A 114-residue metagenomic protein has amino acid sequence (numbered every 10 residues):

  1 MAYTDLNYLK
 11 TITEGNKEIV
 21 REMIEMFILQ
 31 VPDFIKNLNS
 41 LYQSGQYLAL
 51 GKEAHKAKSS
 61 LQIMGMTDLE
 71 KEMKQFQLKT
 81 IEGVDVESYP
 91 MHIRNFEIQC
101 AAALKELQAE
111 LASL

Functional and structural regions predicted by a protein language model:
A2-T4, M23, F27-L29, S60-Q75 (+1 more regions): Amphipathic, coiled-coil-like alpha-helical segments
D5-I12, I81: A short small-residue
K10-R21, K52-E53: Short, charged, low-complexity loops and linkers
G15, L38, Y42-A49, M64 (+1 more regions): Short helix-adjacent coil turns
A57: An anion-binding catalytic pocket shared by soluble metabolic enzymes
